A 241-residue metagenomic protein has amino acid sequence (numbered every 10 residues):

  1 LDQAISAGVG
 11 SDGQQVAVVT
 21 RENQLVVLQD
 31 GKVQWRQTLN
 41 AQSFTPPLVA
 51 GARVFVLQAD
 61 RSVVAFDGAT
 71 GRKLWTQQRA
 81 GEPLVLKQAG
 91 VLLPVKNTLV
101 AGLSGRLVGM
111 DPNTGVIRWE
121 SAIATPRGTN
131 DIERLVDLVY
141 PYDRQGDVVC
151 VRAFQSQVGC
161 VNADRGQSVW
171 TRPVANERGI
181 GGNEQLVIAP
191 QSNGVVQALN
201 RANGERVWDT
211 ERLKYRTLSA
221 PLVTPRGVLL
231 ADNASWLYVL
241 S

Functional and structural regions predicted by a protein language model:
L1-D12, Q34-A50, K73-K96, E120-G146 (+2 more regions): Extracytoplasmic beta-rich repeat domains
A17, Q167-T171, G179-Q197: Acidic (E/D-rich), amphipathic helical modules within compact regulatory domains
T20-R21, Q58-A59, G102-S104, A153-F154 (+2 more regions): Structural signature of WD-repeat beta-propellers
V26-V27, V64, V108, G159 (+2 more regions): WD40 beta-propeller blade core
Q29-K32, D67-G71, P112-G115, N162-R165 (+2 more regions): Short loop/turn segments that connect beta-strands within beta-propeller blades
R61-S62, R72, G105, V116: Tandem repeat domain/solenoid detector
A189, V195-V196, R201, V207-S241: C-terminal soluble interaction/assembly domains
